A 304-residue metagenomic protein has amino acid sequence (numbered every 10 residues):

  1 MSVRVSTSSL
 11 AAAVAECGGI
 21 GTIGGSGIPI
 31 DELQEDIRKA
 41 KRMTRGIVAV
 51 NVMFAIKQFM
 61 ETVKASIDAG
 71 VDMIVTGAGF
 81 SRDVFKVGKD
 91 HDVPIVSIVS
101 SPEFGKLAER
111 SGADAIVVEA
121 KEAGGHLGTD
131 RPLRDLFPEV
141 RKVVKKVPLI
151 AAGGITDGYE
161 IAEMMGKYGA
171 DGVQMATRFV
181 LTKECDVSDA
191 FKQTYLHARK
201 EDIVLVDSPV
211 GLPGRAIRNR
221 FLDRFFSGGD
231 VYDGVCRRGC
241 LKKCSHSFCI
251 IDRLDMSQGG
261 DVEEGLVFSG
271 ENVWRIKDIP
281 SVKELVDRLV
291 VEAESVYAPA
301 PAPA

Functional and structural regions predicted by a protein language model:
M1-P148, D255: Active-site entrance/lid segments in N-terminal catalytic domains of soluble metabolic enzymes
I98, G153-G154: Conserved acidic functional residues
A123-H126, D130-I150, T156-A304: Conserved active-site-proximal phosphate/metal-binding subdomains
